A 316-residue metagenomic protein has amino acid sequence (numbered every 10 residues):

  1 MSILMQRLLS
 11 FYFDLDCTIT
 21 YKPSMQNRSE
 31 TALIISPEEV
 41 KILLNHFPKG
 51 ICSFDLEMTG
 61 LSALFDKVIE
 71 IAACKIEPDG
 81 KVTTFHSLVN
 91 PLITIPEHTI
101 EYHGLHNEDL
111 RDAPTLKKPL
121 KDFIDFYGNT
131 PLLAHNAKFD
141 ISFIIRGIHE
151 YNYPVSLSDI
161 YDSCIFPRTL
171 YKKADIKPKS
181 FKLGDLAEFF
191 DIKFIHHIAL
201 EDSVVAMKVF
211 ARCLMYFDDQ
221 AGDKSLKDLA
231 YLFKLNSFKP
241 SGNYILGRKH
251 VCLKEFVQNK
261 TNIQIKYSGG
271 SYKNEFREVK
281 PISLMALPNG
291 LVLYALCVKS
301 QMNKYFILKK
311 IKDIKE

Functional and structural regions predicted by a protein language model:
S2-L43, V209-Q264, G269-G270: Acidic two-metal-ion nuclease catalytic site recognized across multiple nuclease folds, prominently DnaQ/RNase D-T
F11-L15, Y21-I160, L183-F190, F194-H197: Conserved non-catalytic scaffold segment of RNase H-like nuclease domains
L56, N136, S163, P281 (+1 more regions): Residues immediately flanking
G128-I148, I176-K177, F181-K239: Acidic, Mg2+-coordinating catalytic module of metal-dependent nucleases/exonucleases that use a two-metal-ion mechanism
Y161-P178: Short alpha-helix plus adjacent loop in nuclease-associated cores
P240-E316: Core beta-strand-centered patch of the WYL/Sm-like small regulatory domain
